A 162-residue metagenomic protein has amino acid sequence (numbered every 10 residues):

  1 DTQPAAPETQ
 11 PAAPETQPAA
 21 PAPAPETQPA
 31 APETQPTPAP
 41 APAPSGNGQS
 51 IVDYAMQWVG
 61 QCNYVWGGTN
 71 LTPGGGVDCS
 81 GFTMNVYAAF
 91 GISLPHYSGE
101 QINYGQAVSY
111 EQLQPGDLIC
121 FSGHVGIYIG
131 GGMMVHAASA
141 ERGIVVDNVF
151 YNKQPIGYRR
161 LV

Functional and structural regions predicted by a protein language model:
D1-N63, K153-Q154, L161-V162: Intrinsically disordered, low-complexity, Pro/Ser/Thr/Asn/Gly/Ala-rich spacer/linker segments adjacent to signal
P21, P36-P38, T69, P73 (+3 more regions): Residue-level signal for alpha-helical context at structural boundaries
T27, N47-G48, D53-M56, I92-V108 (+1 more regions): Aromatic- and glycine-rich peptidoglycan recognition patches
Q57, Q61-P115: Catalytic cysteine-centered active-site loop
G116-F121: Short beta-strand segments that buttress and anchor functional surface loops
H124-G126: A conserved glycine-rich beta-strand in the N-terminal activation segment of trypsin-fold
